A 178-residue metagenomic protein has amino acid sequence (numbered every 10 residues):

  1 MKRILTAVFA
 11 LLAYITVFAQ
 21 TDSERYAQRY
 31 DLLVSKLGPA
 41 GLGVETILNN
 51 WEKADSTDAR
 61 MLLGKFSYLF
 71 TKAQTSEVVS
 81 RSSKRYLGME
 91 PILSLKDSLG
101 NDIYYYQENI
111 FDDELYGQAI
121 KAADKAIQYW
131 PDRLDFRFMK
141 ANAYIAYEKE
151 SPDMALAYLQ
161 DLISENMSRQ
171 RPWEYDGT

Functional and structural regions predicted by a protein language model:
M1-Y26: Bacterial Sec-dependent N-terminal signal peptides
Q20-S80, Q107-D112: Start-of-domain marker
R25, M61, F136-F138, Y175-T178: The tetratricopeptide repeat
S35-G38, P131, K149: Residues in soluble alpha-helical coiled-coils and helical-bundle/repeat scaffolds
D58-M61, W130-F136, R169: Residue-level recognition of tetratricopeptide repeat
Y68-K125, Y129, M139, A143-T178: Short coil/linker segments at helix-helix boundaries
